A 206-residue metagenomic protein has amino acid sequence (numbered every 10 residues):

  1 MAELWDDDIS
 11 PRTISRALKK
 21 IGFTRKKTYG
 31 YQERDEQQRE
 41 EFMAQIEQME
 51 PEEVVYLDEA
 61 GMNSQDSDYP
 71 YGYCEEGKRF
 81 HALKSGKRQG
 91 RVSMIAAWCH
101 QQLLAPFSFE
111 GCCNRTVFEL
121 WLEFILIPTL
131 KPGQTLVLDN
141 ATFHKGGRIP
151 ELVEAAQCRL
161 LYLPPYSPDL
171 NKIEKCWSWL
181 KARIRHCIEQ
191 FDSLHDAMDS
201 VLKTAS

Functional and structural regions predicted by a protein language model:
M1, I14, D58-A60, A96 (+5 more regions): Generic structural signal for small/hydrophobic residues in well-ordered secondary structure, especially within
M1-E33, E53-V55, A60-S64: Conserved short alpha-helical interface segments
W5, R12, R39-E123: Extended, low-complexity cationic-aromatic segments
D6, I21-F23, A60-S64, C99-L103 (+2 more regions): Short, solvent-exposed loop/turn segments at secondary-structure junctions
T13, A17, P51-V54, I173-S206: C-terminal anion-handling pockets and recognition modules
S67-A82, I149-P164, E189: A short alpha/beta connector and helix-capping loop motif
V117-T135: Short, basic/hydrophobic alpha-helical segments
L138-N140, G147, L161-R183: RNase H-like two-metal-ion nuclease catalytic core shared by retroviral integrases and related mobile-element nucleases
